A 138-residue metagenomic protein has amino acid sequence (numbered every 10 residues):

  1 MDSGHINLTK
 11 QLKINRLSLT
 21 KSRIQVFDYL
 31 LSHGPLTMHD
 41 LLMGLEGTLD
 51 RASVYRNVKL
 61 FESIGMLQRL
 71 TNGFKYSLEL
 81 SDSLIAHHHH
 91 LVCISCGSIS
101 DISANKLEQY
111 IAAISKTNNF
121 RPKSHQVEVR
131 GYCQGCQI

Functional and structural regions predicted by a protein language model:
D2-R16: Short, Lys/Arg-enriched N-terminal segment that forms or immediately precedes the first helix of a structured domain
L19, L30, I85: Residue-level marker of regulatory loop/turn positions in helix-turn-helix DNA-binding domains and in histidine
L19-K21, H33-T37: Short capping segments at the starts of secondary-structure elements
I24-D28: Pre-recognition alpha-helix immediately N-terminal to the DNA-recognition helix within helix-turn-helix or winged-helix
D40-E46, V54: A short acidic, leucine-rich amphipathic alpha-helix
V54-I64: Basic amphipathic alpha-helical segments that dock to polyanions
I64-I138: Non-DNA-binding regulatory cores of transcription-related proteins, predominantly C-terminal effector-binding
